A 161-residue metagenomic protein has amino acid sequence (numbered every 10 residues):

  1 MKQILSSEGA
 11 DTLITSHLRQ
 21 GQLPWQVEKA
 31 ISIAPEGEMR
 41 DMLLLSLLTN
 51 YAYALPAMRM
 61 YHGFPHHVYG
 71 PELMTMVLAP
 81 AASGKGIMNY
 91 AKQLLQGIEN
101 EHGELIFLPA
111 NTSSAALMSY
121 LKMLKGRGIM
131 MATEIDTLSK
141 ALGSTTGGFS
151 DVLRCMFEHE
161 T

Functional and structural regions predicted by a protein language model:
M1-T161: Phosphate-handling catalytic cores of nucleic-acid transaction enzymes
